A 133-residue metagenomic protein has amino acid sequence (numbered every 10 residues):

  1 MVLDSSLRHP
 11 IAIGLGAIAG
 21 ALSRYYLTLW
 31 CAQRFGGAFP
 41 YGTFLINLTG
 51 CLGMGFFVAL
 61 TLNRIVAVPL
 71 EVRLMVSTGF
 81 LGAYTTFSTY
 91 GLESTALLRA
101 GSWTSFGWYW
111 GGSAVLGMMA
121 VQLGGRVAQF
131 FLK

Functional and structural regions predicted by a protein language model:
M1-K133: Membrane-interface helix-loop junctions in multi-pass transporters/channels
